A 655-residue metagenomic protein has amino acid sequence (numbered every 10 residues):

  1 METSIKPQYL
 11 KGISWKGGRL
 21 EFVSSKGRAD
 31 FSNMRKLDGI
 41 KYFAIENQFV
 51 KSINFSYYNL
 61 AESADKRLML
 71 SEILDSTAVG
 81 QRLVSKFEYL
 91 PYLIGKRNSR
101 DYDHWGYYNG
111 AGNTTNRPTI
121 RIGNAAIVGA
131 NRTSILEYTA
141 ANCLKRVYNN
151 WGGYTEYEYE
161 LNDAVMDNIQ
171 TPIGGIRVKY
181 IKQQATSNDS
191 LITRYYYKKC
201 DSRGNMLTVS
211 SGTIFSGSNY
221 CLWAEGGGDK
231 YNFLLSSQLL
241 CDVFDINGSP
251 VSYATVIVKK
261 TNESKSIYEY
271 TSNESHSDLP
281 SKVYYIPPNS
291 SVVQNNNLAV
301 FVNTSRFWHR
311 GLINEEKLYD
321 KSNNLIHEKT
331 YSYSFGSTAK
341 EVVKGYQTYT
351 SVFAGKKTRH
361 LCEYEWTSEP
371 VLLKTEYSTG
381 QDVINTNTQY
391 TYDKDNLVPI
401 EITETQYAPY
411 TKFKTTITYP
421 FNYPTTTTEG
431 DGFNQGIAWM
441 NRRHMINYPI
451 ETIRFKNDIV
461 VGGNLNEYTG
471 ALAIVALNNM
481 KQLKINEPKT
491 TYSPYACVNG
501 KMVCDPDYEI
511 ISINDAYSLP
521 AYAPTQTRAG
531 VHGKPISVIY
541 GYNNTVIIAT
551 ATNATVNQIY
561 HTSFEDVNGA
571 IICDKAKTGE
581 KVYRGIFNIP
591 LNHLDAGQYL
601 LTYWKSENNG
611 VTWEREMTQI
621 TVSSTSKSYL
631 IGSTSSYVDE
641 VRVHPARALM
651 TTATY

Functional and structural regions predicted by a protein language model:
M1-E565, C573-R584, P590-V611, L630-Y655: Non-catalytic interaction/targeting regions
P250, I620-S628: Ser/Thr- and Asn-enriched, surface-exposed coil loops between beta-strands
V611-Q619: Short, surface-exposed beta-strand/strand-loop-strand elements in extracellular ectodomains
